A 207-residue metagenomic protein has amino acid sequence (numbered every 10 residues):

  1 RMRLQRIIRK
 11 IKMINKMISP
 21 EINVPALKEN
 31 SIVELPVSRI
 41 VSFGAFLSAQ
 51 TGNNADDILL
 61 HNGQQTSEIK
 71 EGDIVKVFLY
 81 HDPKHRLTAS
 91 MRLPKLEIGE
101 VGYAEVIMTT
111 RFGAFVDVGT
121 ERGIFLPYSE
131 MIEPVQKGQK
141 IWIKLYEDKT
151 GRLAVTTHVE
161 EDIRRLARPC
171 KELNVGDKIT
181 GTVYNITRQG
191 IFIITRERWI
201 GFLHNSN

Functional and structural regions predicted by a protein language model:
R3-N207: Single-stranded RNA-binding regions, centering on S1/OB-family and related RNA-binding modules
